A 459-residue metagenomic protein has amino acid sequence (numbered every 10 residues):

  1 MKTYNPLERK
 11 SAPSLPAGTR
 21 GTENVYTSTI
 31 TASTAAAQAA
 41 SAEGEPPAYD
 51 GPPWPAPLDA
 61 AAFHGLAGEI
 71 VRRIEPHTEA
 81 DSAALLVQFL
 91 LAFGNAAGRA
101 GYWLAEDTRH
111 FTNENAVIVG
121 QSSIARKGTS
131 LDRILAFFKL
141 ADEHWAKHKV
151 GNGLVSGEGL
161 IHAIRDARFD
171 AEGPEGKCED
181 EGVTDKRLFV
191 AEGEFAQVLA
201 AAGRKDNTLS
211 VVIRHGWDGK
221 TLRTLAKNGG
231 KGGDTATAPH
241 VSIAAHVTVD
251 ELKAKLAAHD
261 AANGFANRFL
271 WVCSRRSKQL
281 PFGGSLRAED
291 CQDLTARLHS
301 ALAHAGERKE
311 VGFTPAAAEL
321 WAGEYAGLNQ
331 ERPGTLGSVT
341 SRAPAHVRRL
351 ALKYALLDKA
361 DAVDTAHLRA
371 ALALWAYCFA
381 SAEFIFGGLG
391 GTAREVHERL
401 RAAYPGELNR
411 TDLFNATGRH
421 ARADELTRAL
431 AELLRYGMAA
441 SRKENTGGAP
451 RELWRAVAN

Functional and structural regions predicted by a protein language model:
M1-T31, R348, L352, L356 (+1 more regions): Modules that initiate DNA replication and primer synthesis
S28-N459: Phosphate-handling catalytic cores of nucleic-acid transaction enzymes
